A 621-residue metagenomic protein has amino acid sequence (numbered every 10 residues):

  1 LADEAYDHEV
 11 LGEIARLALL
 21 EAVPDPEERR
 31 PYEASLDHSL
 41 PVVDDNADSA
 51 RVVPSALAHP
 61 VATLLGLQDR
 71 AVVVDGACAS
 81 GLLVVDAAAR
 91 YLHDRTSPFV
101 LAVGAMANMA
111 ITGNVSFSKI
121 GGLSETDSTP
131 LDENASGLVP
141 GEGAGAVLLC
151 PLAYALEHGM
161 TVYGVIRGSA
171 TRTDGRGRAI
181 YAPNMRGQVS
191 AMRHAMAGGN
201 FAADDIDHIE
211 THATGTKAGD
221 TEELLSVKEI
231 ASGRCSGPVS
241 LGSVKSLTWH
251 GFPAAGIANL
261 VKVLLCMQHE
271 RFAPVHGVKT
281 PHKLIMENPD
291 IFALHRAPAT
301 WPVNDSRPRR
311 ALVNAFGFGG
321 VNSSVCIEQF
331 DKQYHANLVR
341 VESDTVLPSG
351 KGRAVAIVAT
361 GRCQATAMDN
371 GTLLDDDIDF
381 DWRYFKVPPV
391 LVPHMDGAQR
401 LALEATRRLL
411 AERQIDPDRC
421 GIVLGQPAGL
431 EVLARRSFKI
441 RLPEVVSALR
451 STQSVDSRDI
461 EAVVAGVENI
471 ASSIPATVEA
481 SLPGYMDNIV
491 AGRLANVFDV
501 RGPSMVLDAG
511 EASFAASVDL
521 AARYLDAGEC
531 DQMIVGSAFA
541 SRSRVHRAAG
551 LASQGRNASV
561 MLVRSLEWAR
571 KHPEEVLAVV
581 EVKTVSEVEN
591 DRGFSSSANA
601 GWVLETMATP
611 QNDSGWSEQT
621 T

Functional and structural regions predicted by a protein language model:
L1-T621: Condensing-enzyme catalytic core of the thiolase-fold
